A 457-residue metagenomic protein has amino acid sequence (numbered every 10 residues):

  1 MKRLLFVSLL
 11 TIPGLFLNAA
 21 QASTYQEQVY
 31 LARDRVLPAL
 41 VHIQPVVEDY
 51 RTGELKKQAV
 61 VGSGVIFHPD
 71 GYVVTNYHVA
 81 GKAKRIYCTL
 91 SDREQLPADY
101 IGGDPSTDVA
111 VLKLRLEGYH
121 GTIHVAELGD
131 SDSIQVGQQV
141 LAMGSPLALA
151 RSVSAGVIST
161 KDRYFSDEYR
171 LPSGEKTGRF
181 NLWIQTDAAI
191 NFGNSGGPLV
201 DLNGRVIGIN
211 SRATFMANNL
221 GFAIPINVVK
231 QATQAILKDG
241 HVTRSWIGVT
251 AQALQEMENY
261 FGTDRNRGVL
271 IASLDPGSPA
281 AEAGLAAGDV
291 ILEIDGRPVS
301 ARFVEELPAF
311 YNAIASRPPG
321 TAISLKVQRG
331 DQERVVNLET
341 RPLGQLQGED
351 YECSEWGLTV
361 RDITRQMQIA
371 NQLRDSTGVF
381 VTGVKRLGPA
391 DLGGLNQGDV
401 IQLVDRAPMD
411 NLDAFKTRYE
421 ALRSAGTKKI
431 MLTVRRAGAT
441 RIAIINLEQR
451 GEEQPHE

Functional and structural regions predicted by a protein language model:
M1-L4: Positively charged n-region of N-terminal signal peptides that target proteins for export
V7-F16: Bacterial N-terminal signal peptides
A20-A283, A287, E293-T321, R329-E333 (+2 more regions): Serine-dependent protease modules
E127, G284, G394, Q402-P408: Exposed loop and linker-edge segments at protein-protein interfaces
G288, G398: Conserved catalytic motifs of ABC-family nucleotide-binding domains
G320-A322, T427-K429: Extracellular Ig-like/FN3 beta-sandwich strand-entry sites
Q345, E352-G393, Q397: C-terminal structural cap/anchor segments
